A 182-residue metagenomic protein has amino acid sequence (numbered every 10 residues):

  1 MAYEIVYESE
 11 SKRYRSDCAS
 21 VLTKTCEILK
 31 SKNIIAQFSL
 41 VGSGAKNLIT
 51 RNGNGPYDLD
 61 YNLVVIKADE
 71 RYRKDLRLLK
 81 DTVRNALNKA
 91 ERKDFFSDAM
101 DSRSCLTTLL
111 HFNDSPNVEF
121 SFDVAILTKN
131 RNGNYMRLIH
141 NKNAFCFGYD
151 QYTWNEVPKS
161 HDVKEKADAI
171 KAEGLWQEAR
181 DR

Functional and structural regions predicted by a protein language model:
M1-L40: Helical scaffold of the NTase/Pol beta-like nucleotidyltransferase catalytic core
E8-R15, D69-R73, R77: Short, charged/polar micro-motifs that form catalytic or ligand-binding hotspots
E27-L59, L63-R73: Active-site nucleotide-donor binding segment shared across nucleotidyl transfer reactions
L29-N33, R77-N132: Conserved catalytic core of two-metal-ion nucleotidyltransferases
L48, I66, L78-D81, A90 (+1 more regions): Predominantly extracellular/lumenal beta-strand repeat domains
Y61-I66, A86-K89, F147-T153: Glycine-rich loops and low-complexity Gly/Arg-rich segments that provide flexible linkers or classic glycine-based
A68-K74, R92-F95, Y152-H161: Short C-terminal domain-edge/linker segments immediately following a structured domain
S102-C105, S115-R182: Right-hand nucleic-acid polymerase module
